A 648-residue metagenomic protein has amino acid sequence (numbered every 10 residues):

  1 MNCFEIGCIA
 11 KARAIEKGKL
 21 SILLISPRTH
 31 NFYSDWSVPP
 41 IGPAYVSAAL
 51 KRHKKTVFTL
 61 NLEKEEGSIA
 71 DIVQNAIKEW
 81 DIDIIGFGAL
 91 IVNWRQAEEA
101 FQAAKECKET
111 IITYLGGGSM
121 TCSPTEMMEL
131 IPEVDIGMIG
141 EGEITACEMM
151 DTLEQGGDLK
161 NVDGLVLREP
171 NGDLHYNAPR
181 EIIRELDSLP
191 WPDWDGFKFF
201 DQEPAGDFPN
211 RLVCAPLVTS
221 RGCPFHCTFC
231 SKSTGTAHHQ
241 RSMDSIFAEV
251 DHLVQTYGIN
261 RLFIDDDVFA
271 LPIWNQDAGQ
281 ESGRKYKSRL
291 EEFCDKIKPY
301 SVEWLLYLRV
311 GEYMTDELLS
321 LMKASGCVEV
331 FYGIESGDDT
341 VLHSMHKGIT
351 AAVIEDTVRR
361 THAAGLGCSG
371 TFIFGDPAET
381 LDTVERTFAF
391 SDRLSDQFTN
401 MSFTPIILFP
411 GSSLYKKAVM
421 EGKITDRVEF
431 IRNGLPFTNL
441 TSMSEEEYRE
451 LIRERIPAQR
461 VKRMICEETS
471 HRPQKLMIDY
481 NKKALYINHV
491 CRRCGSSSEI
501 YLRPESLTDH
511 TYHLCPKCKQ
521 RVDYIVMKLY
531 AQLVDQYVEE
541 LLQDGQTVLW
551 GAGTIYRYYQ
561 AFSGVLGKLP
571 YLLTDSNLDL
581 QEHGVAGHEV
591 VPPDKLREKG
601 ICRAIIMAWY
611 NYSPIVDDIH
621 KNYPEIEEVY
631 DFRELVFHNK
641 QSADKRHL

Functional and structural regions predicted by a protein language model:
C3-G7, A14-Y33, V166-E169, D382-D523: C-terminal accessory regions of radical SAM enzymes
S21-L23, A215, T228, Q546-W550 (+1 more regions): Conserved beta-strand elements of the Class I
N31-P43: Glycine- and acidic-residue-enriched helix-capping/strand-helix junction motifs
P43-S47, V73, E98-F101, M150 (+6 more regions): Generic structural signal for well-ordered alpha-helices, preferentially at hydrophobic/aromatic core positions
A49-E185, P405-I407, G411, E628-D631: Glycine-rich beta-alpha loop elements in corrinoid/cobalamin-binding modules across cobalamin-dependent enzymes
R52, I84-G86, I112-T113, F247-V250 (+8 more regions): Conserved C-terminal portion of the radical SAM core fold that forms the substrate/S-adenosylmethionine-binding
P192-G367, E499-L514: Radical SAM [4Fe-4S] cluster-binding motif and immediate context
K482-R503, H513-L648: Hydrophobic, well-ordered beta-alpha structural blocks that scaffold small-molecule cofactor pockets
